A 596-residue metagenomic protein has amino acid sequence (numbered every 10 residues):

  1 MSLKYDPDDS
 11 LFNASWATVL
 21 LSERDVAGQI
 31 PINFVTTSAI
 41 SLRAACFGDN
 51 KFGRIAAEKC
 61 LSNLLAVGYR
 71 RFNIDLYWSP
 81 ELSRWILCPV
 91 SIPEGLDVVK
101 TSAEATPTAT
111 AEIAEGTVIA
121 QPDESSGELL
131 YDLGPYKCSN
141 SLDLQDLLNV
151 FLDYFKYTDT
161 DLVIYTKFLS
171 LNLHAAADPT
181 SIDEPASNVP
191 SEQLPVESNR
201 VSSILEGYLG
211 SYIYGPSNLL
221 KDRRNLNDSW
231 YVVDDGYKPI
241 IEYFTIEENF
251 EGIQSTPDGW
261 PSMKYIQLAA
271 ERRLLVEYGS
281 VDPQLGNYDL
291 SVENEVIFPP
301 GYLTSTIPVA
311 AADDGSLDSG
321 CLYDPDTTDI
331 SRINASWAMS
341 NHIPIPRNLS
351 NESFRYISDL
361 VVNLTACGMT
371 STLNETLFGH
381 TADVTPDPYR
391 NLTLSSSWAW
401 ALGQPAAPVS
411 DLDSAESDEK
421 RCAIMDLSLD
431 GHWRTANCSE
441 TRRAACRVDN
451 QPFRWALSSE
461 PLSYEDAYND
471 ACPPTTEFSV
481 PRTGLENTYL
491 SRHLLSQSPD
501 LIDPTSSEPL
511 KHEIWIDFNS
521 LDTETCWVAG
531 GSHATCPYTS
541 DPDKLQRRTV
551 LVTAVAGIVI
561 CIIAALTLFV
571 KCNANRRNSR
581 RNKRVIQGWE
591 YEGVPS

Functional and structural regions predicted by a protein language model:
M1-R71, W78-S202, M263, A269 (+1 more regions): Long, acidic (Asp/Glu-rich), low-complexity accessory segments flanking structured domains
N73, F168-N172, A445-R447, D517: Residues within well-ordered beta-strands of beta-sheet-rich folds
D75-W78, E486: Alpha-helix capping/helix-boundary segments
S202-S596: Extracellular, disulfide-bonded carbohydrate-recognition/adhesion ectodomains, dominated by C-type lectin-like domains
